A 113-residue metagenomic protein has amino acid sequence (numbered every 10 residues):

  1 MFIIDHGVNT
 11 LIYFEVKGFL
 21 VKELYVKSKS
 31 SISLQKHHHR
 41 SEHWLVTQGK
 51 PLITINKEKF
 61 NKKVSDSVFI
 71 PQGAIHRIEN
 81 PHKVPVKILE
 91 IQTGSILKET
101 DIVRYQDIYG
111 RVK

Functional and structural regions predicted by a protein language model:
M1-I4, R77-K113: Double-stranded beta-helix
M1-L20, S28-L34, I102-K113: A short, N-terminal "cap"/entry segment at the start of jelly-roll beta-barrel domains of the cupin/DSBH fold
S28-S30, H39-R40, E58, A74-I75 (+1 more regions): A generic "binding-loop/recognition-motif" signal
S33-L34, I53-T54, I70, H76-H82 (+1 more regions): Short beta-strand His + acidic residue motifs that chelate non-heme Fe in jelly-roll/DSBH and cupin folds
H39-K57: Glycine- and acidic-residue-biased ligand/ion/polar-headgroup-sensing regions
K57-I75: Short acidic-glycine-tyrosine-enriched beta hairpin
